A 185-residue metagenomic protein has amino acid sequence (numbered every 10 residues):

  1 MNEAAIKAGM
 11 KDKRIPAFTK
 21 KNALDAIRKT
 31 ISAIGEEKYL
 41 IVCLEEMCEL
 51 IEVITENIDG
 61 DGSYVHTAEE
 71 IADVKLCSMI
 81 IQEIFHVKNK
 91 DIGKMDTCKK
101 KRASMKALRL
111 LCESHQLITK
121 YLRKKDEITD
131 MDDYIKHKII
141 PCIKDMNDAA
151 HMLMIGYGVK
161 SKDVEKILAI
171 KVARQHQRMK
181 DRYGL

Functional and structural regions predicted by a protein language model:
M1-L185: Flexible "arm" and connector segments at domain edges
